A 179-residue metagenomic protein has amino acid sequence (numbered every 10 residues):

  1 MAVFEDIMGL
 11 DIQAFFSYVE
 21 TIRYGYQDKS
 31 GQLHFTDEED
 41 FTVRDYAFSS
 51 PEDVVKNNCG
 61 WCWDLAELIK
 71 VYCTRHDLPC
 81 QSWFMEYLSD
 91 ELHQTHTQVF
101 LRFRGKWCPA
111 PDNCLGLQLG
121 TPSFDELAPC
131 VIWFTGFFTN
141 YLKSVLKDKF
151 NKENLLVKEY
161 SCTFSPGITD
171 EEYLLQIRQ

Functional and structural regions predicted by a protein language model:
M1-N57, W61: Secondary-structure boundary elements
I7-A14, S50, Y72-R75, G120-E126 (+1 more regions): Alpha-helix capping and helix-coil boundary motifs
Y24-Q32, Q81, M85-T97, K158-L175: Contiguous, function-dense segments enriched for cysteine-driven chemistry and partner/ligand-binding capacity
T42, V54, Q118-G120, N154 (+1 more regions): Mature extracellular "passenger" or substrate-interacting domains of secreted, surface-exposed proteins
D64-S144: Hydrophobic/aromatic-rich core segments of domains that either
F134, F138-Q179: Alpha-helical and coiled-coil interaction segments, frequently adjacent to or embedded within charge-biased
